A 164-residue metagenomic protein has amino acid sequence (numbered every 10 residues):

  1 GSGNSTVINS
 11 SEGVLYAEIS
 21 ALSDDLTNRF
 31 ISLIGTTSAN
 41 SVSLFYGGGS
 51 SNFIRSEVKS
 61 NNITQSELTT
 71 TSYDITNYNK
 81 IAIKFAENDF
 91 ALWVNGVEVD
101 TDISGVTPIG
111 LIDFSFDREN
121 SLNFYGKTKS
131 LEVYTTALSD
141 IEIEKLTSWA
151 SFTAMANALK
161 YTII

Functional and structural regions predicted by a protein language model:
G1-S11, D24-T27, K129-I164: Extended recognition patches within non-cytosolic domains
G1-S2, Y16-A21, Y46-G47, Y78-I81 (+2 more regions): Catalytic cores of nucleotide-enabled group-transfer and carboxylate-activating enzymes in metabolic and assembly-line
G1-S5, A39-V42, N62-T69: Secreted extracellular polysaccharide-interacting domains
I8-L22, V42-S43, N77-N79, T128-L131: A carbohydrate-recognition surface predominantly in extracellular/luminal proteins
L26-F45, R55-K59, E144-A150: Aromatic-rich beta-strand patches that line glycan-recognition/binding surfaces of extracellular proteins
Y46-G105: Extracellular glycan-interaction surfaces
D102-K127: Flexible glycan-contacting loops in extracellular carbohydrate-active proteins
